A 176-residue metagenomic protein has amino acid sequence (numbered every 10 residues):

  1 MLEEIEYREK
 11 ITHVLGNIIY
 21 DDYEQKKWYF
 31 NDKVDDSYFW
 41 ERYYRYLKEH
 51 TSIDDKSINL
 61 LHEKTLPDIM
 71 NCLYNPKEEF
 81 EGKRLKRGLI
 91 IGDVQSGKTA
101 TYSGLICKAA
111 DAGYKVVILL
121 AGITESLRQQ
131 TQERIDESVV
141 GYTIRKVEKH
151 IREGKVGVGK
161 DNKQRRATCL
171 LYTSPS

Functional and structural regions predicted by a protein language model:
M1-S37: N-terminal accessory nucleic-acid engagement/regulatory domains that precede and modulate ATP-driven motor cores
Y29-I58: Charged, amphipathic alpha-helical linker segments immediately N-terminal to NTP-binding catalytic cores
I53-G88: Conserved pre-motif I regulatory segment
K98: Conserved lysine of the Walker
T101: Hydrophobic positions on the alpha1 helix immediately C-terminal to the Walker A/P-loop
V116-D136: Conserved Walker A/P-loop ATP-binding site and its immediately adjacent core in helicase/helicase-like ATPase domains
Q130-T168: Conserved helix-turn-beta segment of the N-terminal RecA-like "Helicase ATP-binding" lobe in SF1/SF2 helicases
Y172-S176: Conserved small/polar residues in nucleotide/adenosyl-binding loops
